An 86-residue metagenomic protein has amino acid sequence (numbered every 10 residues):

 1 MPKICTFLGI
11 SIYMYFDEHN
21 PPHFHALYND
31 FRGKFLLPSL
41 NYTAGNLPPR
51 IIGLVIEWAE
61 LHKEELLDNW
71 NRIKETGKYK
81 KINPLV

Functional and structural regions predicted by a protein language model:
M1-V86: Basic nucleic-acid-binding interfaces
